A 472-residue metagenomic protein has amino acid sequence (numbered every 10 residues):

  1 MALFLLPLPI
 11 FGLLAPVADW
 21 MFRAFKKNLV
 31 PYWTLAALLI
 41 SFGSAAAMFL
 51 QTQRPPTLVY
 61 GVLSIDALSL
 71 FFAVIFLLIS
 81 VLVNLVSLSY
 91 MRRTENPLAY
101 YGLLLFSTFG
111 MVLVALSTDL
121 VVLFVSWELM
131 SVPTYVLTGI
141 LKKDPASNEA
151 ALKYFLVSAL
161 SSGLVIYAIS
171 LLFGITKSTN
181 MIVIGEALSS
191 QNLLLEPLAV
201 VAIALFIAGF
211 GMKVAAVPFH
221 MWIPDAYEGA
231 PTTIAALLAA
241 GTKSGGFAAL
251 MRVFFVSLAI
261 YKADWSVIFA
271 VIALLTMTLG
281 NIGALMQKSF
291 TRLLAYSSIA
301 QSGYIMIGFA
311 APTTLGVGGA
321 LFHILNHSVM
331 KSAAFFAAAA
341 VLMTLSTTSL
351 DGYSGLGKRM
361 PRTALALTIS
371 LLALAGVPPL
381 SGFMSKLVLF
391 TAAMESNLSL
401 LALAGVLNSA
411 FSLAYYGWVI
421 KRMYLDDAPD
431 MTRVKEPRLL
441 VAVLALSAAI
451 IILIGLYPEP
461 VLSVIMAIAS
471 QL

Functional and structural regions predicted by a protein language model:
M1-L472: Alpha-helical transmembrane segments of multi-pass membrane proteins predominantly involved in bioenergetics
